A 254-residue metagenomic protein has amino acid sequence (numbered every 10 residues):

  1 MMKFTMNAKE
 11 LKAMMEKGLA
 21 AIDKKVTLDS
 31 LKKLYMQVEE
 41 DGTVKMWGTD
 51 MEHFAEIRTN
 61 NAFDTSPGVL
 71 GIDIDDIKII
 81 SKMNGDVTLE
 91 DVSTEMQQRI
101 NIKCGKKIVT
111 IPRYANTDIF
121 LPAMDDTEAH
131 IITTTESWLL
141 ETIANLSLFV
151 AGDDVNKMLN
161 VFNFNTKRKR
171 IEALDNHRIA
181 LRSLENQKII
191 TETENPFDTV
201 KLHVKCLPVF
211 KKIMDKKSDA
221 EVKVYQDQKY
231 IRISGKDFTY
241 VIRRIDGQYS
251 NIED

Functional and structural regions predicted by a protein language model:
M1-D254: Structural preference for solvent-exposed beta-strand-turn elements and adjacent flexible terminal/loop segments within
